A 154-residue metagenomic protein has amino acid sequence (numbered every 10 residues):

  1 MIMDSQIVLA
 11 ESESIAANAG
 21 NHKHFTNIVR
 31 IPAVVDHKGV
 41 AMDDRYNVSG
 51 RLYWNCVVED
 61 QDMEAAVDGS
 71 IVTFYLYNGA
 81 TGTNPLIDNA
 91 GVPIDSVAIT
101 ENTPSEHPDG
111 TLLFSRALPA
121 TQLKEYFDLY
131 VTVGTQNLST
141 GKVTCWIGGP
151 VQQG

Functional and structural regions predicted by a protein language model:
M1-A19, V133-G154: C-terminal interaction-tip segments
M1-N47: Solvent-exposed, flexible loop/coil segments flanking beta-strands in beta-rich domains
S12, N89-S105: Solvent-exposed serine/threonine-rich low-complexity stretches and specific carbohydrate-binding patches
T26-N27, P108-P119: Exposed aromatic-hydrophobic patches
H37-M42, Y53-A66: Short amphipathic, basic-aromatic surface patches that mediate peripheral association with negatively charged
G50-W54, A120-L138: Noncatalytic modules at the cell exterior or secretory-pathway interfaces, chiefly beta-strand-rich lectin/adhesion
A66-F74: Short coil-to-beta strand junction motifs in C2/discoidin
Y75-G82, T132, G148: Predominantly extracellular/luminal cell-surface or secreted proteins
